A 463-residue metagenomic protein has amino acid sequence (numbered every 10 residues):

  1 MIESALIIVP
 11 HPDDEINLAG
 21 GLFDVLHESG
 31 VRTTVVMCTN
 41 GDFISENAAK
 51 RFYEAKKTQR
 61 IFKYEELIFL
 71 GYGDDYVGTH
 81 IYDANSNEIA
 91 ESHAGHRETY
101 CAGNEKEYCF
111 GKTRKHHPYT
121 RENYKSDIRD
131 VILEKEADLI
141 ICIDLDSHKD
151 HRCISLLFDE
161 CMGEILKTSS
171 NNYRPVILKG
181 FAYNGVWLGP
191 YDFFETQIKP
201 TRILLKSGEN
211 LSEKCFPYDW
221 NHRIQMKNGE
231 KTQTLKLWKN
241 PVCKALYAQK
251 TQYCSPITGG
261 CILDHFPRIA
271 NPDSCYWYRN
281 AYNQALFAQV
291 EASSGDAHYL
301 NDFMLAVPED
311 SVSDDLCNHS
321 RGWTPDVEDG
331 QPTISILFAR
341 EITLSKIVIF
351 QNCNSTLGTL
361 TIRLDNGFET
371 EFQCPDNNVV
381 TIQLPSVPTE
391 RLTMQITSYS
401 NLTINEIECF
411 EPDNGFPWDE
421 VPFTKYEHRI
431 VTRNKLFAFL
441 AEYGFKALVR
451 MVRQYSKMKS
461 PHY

Functional and structural regions predicted by a protein language model:
M1-E134, L156-N172, K179-Y183, K231 (+1 more regions): Active-site rim/loop-helix segments in enzyme catalytic domains that contact anionic ligands
F43-S45, D75-A84, H148-R152, V186-P190 (+2 more regions): Short catalytic/ligand-binding loop motif for oxyanion handling, primarily in non-cytosolic enzymes, centered on
I132, E136-D146: Proline-aspartate-enriched helix->loop->beta-strand connector
G189-C254: A conserved mid-domain beta-alpha-beta active-site/ligand-binding segment of alpha/beta enzyme cores
L235-N283, L344, E411, G415-P417 (+1 more regions): C-terminal regulatory/interaction regions
Y278-L344, F350-T359, P412-A438: Disordered, acidic Ser/Thr/Pro-rich linker "stalks" and the adjacent N-terminal cap of the next globular domain
V327-Q331, Q351-F423: Trp- and acidic/polar-enriched beta-sheet ligand-binding modules for extracellular glycan and matrix recognition
T424-Y463: Membrane-proximal basic amphipathic "stem/tether" segments
